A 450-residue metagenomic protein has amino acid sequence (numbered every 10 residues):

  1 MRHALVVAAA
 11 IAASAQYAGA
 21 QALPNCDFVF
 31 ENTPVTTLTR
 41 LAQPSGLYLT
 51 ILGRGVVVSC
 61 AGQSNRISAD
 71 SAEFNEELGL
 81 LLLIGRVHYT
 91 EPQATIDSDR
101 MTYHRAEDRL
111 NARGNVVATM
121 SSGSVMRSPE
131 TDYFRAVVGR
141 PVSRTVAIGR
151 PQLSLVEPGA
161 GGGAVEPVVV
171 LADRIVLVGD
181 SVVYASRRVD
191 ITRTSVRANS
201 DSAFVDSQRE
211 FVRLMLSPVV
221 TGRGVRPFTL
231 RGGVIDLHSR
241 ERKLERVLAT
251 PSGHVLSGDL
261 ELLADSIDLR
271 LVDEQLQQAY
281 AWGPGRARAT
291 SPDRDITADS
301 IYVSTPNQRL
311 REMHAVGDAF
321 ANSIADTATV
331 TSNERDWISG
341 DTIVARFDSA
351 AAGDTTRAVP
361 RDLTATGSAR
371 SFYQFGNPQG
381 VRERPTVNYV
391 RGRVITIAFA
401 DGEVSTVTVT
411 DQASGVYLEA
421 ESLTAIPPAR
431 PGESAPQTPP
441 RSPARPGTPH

Functional and structural regions predicted by a protein language model:
A4-A15: Bacterial N-terminal signal peptides
G19-H450: N-terminal amphipathic/hydrophobic interface segments
